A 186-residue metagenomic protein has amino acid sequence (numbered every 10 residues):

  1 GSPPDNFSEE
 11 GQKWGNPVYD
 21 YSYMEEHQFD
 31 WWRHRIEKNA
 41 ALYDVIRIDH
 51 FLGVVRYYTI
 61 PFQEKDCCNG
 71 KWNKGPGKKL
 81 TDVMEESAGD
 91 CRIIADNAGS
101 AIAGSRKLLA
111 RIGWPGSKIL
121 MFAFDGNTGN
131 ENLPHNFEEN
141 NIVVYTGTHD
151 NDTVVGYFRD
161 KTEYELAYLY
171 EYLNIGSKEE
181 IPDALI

Functional and structural regions predicted by a protein language model:
G1-I186: Alpha-amylase-like alpha-glycosidases and glucanotransferases acting on alpha-linked glucans and related
